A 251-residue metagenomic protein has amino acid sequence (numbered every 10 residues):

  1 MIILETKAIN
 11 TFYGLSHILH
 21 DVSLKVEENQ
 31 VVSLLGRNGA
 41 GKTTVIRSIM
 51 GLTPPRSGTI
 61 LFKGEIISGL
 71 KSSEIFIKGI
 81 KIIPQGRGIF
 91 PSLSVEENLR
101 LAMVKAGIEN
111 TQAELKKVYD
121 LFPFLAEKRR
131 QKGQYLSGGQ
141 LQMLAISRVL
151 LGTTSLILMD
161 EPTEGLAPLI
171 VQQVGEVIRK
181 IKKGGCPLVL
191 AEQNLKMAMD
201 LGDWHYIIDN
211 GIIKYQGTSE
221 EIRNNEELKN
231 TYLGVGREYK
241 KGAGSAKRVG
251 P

Functional and structural regions predicted by a protein language model:
I2-P251: Glycine-rich phosphate-binding loops of nucleotide-dependent enzymes
